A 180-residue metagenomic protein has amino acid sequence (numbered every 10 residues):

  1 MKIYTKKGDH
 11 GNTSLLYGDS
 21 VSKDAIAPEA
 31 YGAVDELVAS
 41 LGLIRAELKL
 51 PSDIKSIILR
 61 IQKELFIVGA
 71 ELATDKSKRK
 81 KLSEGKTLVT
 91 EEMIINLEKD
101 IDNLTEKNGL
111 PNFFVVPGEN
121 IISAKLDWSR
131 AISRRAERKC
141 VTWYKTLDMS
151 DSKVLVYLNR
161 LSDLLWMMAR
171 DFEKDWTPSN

Functional and structural regions predicted by a protein language model:
M1-N180: Phosphate/pyrophosphate-binding loop motifs in nucleotide- or prenyl diphosphate-using proteins
